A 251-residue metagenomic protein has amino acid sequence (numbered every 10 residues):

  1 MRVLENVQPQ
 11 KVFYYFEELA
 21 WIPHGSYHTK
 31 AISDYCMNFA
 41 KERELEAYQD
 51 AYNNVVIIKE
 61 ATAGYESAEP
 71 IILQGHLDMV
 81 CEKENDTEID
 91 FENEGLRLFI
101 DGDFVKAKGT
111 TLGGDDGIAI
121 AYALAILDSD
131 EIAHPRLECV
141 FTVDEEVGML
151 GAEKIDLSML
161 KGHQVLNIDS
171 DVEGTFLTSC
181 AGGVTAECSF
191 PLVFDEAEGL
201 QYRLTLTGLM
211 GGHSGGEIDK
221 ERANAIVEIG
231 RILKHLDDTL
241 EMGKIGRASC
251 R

Functional and structural regions predicted by a protein language model:
R2-D103: Acidic/His- and Gly-rich active-site-bordering loop/insert found across diverse amide/peptide-bond hydrolases
A20, A40, E44, C81 (+3 more regions): Structural signal for hydrophobic packing residues in well-ordered secondary-structure cores of soluble enzyme domains
P23, G95-R97, D101-K106, T110 (+2 more regions): Midchain, well-structured core segments that form catalytic/ion-binding scaffolds
S33, D116-I120, I226: Short alpha-helical patches at coil-to-helix transitions and adjacent helical residues in well-structured domains
C36, A40, I120-L127, I155 (+1 more regions): Buried hydrophobic packing segments
D50-Y52, T142, I245: Conserved beta-strand termini and adjacent loop/short-helix elements that scaffold enzyme active sites in alpha/beta
Y65-V147, A152-K154, M159-H163, Q201: Active-site metal-coordination/substrate-binding segment of hydrolases, especially metallo-dependent peptidases
